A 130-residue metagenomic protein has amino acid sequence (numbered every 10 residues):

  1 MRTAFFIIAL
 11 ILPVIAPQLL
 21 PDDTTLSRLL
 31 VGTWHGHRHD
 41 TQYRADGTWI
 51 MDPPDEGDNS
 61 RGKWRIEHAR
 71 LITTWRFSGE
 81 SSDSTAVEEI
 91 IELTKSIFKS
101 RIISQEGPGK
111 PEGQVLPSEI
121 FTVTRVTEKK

Functional and structural regions predicted by a protein language model:
M1-A4: Positively charged n-region of N-terminal signal peptides that target proteins for export
I7-V14: Bacterial N-terminal signal peptides
I15-K130: Lipid interaction determinants
